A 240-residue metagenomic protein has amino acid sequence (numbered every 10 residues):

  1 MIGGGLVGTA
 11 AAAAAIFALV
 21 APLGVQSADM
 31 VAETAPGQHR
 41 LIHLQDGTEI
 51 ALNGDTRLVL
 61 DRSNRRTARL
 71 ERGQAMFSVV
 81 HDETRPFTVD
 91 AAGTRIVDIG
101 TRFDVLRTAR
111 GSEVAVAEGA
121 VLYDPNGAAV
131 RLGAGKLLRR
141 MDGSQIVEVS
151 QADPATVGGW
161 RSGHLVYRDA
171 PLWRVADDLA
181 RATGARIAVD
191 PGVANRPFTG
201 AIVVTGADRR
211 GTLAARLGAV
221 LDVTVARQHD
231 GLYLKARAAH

Functional and structural regions predicted by a protein language model:
I2-D29: Single-pass transmembrane signal-anchor helices and their membrane-water interface zones
A28-E49: Short extracytoplasmic/periplasmic juxtamembrane "stem" segments immediately C-terminal to an N-terminal membrane anchor
G37, N53-R57, G73, A92 (+1 more regions): Tight coil/turn sites that cap or link beta-strands
Q45-D46, G54, E71, A117-E118: A cytosolic small-molecule/anion-sensing beta-strand core signal
Q45-T48, S63-A68, T108-V114: Edge/loop elements at the starts and ends of beta-strands within beta-rich repeat scaffolds
D55-A75: Short Gly/aromatic-enriched secondary-structure transition segments
P86-R181, A188: Short, polar/charged, low-complexity connector loops/linkers at domain or secondary-structure junctions
Q145-H240: N-terminal export/assembly leaders
